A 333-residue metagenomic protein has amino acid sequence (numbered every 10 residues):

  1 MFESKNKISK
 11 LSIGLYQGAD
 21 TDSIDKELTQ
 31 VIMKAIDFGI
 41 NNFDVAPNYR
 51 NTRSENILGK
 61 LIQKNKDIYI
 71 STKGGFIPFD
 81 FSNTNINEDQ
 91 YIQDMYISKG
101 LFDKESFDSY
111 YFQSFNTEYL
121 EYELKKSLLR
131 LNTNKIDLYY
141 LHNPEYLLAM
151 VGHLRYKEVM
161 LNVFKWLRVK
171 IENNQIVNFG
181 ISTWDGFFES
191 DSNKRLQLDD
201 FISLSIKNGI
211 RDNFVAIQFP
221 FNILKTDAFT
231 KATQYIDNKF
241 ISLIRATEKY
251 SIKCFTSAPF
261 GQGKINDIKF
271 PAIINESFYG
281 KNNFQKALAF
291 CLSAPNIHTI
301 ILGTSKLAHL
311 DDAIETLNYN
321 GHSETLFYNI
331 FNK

Functional and structural regions predicted by a protein language model:
M1-M95, N134, E172, P259 (+2 more regions): N-terminal binding-site loop/beta-alpha segment at the start of enzyme catalytic domains that lines or forms
G14-E27, E105-E121, A149-R155, P271-K281: Active-site mouth loops of central-metabolism enzymes
K26, I32, N48-N51, H142-K333: Beta/alpha (TIM)-barrel catalytic core signal, keyed to glycine-rich beta->alpha loops juxtaposed to Asp/Glu that bind
Q30, K34, F38, Y119-K126 (+1 more regions): A non-catalytic, amphipathic alpha-helix used as a structural packing/dimerization or gating element in enzyme scaffolds
K66-I68, N134-L138, N178, D212-F214: Short acidic capping loops at alpha-helix termini that bridge into adjacent secondary structure
F81-T117: Active-site-adjacent "subsite" loops/lids of carbohydrate-active enzymes
Y119-Y139, I206-N208: CE4/NodB-like, metal-dependent polysaccharide N-deacetylase domain that modifies extracellular/periplasmic N-acetylated
